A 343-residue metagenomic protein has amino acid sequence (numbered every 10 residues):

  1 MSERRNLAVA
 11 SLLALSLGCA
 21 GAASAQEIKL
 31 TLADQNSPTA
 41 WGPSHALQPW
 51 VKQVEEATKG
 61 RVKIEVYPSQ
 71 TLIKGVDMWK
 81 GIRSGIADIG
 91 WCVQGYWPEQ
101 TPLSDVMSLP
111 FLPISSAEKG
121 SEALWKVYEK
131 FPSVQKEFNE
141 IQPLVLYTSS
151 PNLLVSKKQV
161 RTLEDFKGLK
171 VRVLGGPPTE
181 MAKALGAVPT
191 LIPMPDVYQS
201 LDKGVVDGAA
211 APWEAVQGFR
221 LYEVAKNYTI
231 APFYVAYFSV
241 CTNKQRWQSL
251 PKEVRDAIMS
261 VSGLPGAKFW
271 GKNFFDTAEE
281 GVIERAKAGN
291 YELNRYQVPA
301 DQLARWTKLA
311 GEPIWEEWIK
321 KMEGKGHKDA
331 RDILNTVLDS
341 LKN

Functional and structural regions predicted by a protein language model:
M1-S11: Bacterial N-terminal signal peptides that target proteins for export
V9, Q26-K119, E129, S133-N343: N-terminal secretory/targeting leader peptides
A10-C19: Bacterial N-terminal signal peptides
C19-A25: Sec/Tat signal peptide C-region and signal peptidase I cleavage site
W125-V127: Core domains of carbohydrate- and sulfate-ester-processing enzymes
